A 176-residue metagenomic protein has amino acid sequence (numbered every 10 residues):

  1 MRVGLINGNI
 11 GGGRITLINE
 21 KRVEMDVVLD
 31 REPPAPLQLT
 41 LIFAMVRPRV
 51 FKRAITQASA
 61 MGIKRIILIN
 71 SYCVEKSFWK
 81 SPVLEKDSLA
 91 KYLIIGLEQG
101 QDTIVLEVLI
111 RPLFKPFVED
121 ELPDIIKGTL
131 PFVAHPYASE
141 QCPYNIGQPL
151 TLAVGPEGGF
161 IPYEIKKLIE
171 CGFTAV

Functional and structural regions predicted by a protein language model:
M1-R31: N-terminal positively charged helical leader segments and presequences
I10, E20, P34-Q38, M61 (+1 more regions): Short connector loops at helix/strand junctions that flank enzyme active sites, especially segments positioning acidic
P33-F132: RNA substrate-binding interface of SAM-dependent RNA methyltransferases
Q57-M61, Q148, K167-E170: Short, solvent-exposed amphipathic alpha-helical segments in soluble enzyme and RNA/protein-processing domains
L130-P136, G155: Short, hydrophobic beta-strand segments that form beta-sheet elements in well-ordered domains
H135-I146: Strongly charged, low-complexity linkers/loops
G147-K166: A C-terminal functional module that forms or caps the active site or interfaces directly with catalytic machinery
P162-V176: Structured adenosyl-cofactor binding patch, chiefly the S-adenosyl-L-methionine
